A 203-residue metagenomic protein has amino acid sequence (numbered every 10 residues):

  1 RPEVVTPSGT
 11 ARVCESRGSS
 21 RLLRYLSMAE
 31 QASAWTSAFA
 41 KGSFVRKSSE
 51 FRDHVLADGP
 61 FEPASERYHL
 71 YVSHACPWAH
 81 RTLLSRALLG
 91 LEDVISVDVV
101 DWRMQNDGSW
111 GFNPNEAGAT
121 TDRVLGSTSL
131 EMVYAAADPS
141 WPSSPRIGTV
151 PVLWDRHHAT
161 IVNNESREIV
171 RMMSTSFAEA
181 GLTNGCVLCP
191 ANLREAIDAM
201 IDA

Functional and structural regions predicted by a protein language model:
R1-E3, P7, A11, A34: N-terminal chloroplast transit peptides
C14-A203: GST-like domain detector, emphasizing the conserved glutathione-binding G-site in the N-terminal thioredoxin-like
